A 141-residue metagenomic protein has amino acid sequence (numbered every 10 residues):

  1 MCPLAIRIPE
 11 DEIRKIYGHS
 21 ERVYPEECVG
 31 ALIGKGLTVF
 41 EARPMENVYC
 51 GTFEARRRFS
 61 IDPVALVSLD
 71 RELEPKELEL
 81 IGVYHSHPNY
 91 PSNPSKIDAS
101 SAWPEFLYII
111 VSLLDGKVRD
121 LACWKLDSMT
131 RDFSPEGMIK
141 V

Functional and structural regions predicted by a protein language model:
M1-L80, P88-V141: Conserved beta-strand-loop surface patch within small alpha/beta domains used for substrate/adaptor or ligand engagement
V83: Conserved, mostly hydrophobic/aromatic
